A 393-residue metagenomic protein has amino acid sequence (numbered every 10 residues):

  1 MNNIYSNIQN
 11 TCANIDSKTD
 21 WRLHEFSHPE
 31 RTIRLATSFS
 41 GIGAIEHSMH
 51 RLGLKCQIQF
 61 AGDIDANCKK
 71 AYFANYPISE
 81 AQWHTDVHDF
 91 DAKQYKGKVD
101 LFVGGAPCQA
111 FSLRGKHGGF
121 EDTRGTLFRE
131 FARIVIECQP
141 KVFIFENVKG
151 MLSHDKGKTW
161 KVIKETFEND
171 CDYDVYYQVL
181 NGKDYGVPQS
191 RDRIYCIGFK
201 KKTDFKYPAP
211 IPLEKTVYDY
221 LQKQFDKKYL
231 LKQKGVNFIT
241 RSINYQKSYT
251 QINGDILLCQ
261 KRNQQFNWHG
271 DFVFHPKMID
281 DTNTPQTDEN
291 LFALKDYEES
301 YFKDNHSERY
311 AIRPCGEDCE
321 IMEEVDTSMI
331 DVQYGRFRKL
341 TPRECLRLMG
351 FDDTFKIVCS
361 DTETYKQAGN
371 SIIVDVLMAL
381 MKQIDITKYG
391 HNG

Functional and structural regions predicted by a protein language model:
N2-Q139, K149-S153, K158-K161, E165-E168 (+1 more regions): Core alpha/beta nucleotide-donor-binding catalytic domains of modification enzymes
N3-T11, F26, Q233-G393: C-terminal target-recognition/interaction regions appended to catalytic cores
G41, T203, H391-G393: Extended, non-core accessory segments
I42, W160, R193, N370-M378: Short alpha-helical patches at coil-to-helix transitions and adjacent helical residues in well-structured domains
G43, A66, P107-Q109, K149-G150 (+6 more regions): Short, solvent-exposed loop/turn segments at secondary-structure junctions
F90-L101, F111-D304: Class I S-adenosyl-L-methionine
